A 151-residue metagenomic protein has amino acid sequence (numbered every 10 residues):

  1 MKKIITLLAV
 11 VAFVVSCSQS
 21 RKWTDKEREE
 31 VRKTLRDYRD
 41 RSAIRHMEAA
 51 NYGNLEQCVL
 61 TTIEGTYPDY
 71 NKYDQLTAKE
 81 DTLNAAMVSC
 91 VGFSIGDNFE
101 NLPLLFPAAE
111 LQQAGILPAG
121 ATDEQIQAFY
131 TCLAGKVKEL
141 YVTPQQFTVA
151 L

Functional and structural regions predicted by a protein language model:
K2-L7: Sec-dependent signal peptide recognition, specifically the positively charged N-region followed immediately by
V14-S16: C-terminal motif of bacterial Sec signal peptides marking the signal peptidase cleavage site
Q19-L151: Mature extracellular/luminal domains of secreted and GPI-anchored eukaryotic proteins, especially small
